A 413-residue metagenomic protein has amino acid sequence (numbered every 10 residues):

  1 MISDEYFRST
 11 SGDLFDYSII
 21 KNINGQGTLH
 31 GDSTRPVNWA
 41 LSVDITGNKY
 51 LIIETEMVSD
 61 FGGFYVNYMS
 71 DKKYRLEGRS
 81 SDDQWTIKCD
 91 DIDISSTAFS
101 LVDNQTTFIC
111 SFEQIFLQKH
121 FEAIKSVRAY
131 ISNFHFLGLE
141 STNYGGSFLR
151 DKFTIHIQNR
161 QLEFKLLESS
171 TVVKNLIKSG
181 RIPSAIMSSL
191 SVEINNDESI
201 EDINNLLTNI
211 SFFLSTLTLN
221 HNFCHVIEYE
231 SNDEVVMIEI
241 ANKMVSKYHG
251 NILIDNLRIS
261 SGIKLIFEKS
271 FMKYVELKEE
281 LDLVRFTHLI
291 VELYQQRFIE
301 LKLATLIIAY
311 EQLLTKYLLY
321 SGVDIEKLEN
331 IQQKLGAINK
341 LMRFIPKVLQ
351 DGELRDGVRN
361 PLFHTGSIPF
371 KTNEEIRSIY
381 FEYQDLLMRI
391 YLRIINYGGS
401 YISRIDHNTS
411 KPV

Functional and structural regions predicted by a protein language model:
M1-I210: Long, contiguous, compositionally biased segments that the model treats as domain-scale units
E5-Y6, D16, K49, N67 (+9 more regions): Intrinsically disordered, low-complexity N-terminal regions enriched in serine/proline/glycine with scattered basic
R35, Q118-S126, T218-V236, V291-L306 (+1 more regions): Short, charged N-terminal helix-start/capping segments
S179-H249: Basic/polar, acidic-poor N-terminal "presequence/leader" segments that form or can form short amphipathic helices
V235-V413: Amphipathic, oligomerization/interface secondary-structure segments
